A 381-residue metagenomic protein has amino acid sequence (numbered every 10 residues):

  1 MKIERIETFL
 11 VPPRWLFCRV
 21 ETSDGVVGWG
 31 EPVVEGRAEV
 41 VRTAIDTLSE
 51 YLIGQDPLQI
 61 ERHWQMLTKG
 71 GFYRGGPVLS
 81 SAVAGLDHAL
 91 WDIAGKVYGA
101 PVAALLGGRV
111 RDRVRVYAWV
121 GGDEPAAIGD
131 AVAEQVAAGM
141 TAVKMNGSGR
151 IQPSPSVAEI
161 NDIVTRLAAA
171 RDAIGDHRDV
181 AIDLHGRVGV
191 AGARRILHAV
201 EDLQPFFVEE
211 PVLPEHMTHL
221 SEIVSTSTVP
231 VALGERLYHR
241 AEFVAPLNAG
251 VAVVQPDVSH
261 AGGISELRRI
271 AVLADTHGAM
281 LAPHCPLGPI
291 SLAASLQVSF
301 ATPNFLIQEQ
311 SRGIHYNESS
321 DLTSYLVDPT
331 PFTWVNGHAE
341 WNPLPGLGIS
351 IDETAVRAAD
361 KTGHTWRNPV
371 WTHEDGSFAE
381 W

Functional and structural regions predicted by a protein language model:
M1-W29, V33, N317-S320, Y325-V327 (+1 more regions): Structured beta-strand/loop patches that form or line metal/cofactor-binding pockets in enzymes
I3, G25, L48, L86 (+8 more regions): Conserved, mostly hydrophobic/aromatic
V11, W15, E31-A38, F72 (+1 more regions): Glycine-rich phosphate/pyrophosphate-binding beta-alpha loops
E21-V97, E380: Metal- or metallocofactor-binding catalytic centers and their adjacent structured scaffolds across diverse enzyme
T43-L48, R62, Q204, E215-A232 (+2 more regions): Shared catalytic-loop signature of beta/alpha-barrel
D87-D123, A127: Glycine-rich, aromatic-flanked loop segments that form ligand/cofactor-binding clefts across common enzyme folds
R113-E222, T226-S227: Metal-dependent enolase-superfamily TIM-barrel catalytic cores that perform enediolate-based chemistry
L347-W381: Extended hydrophobic packing segments that form well-structured cores
